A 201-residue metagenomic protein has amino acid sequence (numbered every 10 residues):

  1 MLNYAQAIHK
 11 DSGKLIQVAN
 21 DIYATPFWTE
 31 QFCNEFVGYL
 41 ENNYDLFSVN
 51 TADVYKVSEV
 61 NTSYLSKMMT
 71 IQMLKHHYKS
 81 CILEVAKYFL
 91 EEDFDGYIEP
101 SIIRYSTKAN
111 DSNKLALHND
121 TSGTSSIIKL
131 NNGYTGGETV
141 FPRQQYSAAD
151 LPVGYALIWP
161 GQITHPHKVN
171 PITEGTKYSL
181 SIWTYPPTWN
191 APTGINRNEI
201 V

Functional and structural regions predicted by a protein language model:
L2-F94, K108, V201: Non-heme Fe(II)/2-oxoglutarate
S80-I200: Catalytic core of non-heme Fe(II) oxygenases with the double-stranded beta-helix
